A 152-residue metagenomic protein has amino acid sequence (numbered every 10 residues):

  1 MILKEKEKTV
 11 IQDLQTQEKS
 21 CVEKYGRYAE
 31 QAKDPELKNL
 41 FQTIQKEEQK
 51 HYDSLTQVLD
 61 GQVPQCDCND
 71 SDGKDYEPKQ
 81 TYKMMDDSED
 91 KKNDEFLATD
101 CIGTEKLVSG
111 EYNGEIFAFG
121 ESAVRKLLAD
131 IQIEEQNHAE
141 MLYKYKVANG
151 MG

Functional and structural regions predicted by a protein language model:
M1-T16, D53-T56, D70, Y76-T81 (+1 more regions): Hydrophobic transmembrane alpha-helices
I2, G150-G152: Short hydrophobic/aromatic patches at helix-to-coil boundaries
K4-D13, P35-D53, D94-A98, S122-Q136: Alpha-helical scaffold segments that form or flank carboxylate-/histidine-based iron centers
V10-E30, P78-A129: Acidic/histidine-rich alpha-helical segments that form the ligand environment of transition-metal centers
P35-D75, Q136-G150: Conserved alpha-helical segments that form or flank metal/cofactor-binding pockets of metalloenzymes
